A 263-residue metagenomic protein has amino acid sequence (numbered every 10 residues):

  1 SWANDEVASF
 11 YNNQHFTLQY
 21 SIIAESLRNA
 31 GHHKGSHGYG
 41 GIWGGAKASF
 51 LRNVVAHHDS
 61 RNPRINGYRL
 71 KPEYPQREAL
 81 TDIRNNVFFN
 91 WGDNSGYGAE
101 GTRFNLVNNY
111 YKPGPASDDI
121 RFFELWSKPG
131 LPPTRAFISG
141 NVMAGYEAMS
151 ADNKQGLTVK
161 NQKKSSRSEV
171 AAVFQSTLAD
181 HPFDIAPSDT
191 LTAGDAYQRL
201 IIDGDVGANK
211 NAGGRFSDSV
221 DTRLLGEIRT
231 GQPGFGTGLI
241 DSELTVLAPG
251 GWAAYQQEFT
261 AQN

Functional and structural regions predicted by a protein language model:
S1-W2, Q14-H33, Y39-I65, R69-G92 (+2 more regions): Right-handed parallel beta-helix
D5-V7: Short secondary-structure capping/junction motifs at helix and strand boundaries
V107, Y111-N263: Long, contiguous C-terminal flanking segments immediately downstream of a protein's structured core
